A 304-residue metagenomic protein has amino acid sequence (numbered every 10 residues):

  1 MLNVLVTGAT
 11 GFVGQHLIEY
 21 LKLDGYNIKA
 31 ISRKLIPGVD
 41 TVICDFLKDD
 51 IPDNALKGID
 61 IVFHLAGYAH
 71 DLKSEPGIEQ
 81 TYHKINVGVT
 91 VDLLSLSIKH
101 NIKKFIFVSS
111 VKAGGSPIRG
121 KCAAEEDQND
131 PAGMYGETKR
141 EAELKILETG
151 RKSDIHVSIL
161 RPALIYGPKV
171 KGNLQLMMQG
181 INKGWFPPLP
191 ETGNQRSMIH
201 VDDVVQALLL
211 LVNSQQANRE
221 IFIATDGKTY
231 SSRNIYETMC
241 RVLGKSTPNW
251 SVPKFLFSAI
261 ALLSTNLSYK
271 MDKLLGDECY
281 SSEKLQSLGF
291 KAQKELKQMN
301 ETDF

Functional and structural regions predicted by a protein language model:
V4-D24: N-terminal Rossmann NAD(P)H-binding glycine-rich loop of SDR-like oxidoreductase domains
F46-G88, D92, L96: NAD(P)H-binding glycine-rich loop region in Rossmannoid oxidoreductase-like domains and their noncatalytic homologs
V91-M134, G150: Conserved Rossmann-fold NAD(P)-dependent oxidoreductase catalytic core, especially the SDR/UDP-sugar
D130-S158: Active-site Tyr-X1-5-Lys
S158-Q175: Flexible, glycine-rich beta-alpha linker
V170-L176, P190-V212, R219-I223: Substrate-positioning beta->alpha
L210, S214-Y269, E301-F304: Mid/C-terminal beta-alpha module of Rossmann-like enzyme folds, strongest in SDR-family dehydrogenases/epimerases
P248, Y269-F304: C-terminal amphipathic/interface module of NAD(P)-dependent oxidoreductases and related NAD-binding regulators
